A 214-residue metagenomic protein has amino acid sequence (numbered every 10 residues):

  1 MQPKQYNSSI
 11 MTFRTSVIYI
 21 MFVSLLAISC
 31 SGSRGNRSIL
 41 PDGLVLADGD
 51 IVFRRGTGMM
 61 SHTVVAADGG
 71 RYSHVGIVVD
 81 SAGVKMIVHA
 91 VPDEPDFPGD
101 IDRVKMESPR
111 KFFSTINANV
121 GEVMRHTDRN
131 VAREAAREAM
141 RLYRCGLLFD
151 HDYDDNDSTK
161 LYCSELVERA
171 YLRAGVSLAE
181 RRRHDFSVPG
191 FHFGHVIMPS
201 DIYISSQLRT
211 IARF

Functional and structural regions predicted by a protein language model:
K4-I18: Bacterial N-terminal signal peptides that target proteins for export
V17-L25: Sec-dependent N-terminal signal peptides
A27-S29: C-terminal motif of bacterial Sec signal peptides marking the signal peptidase cleavage site
S31-G32, H151-F214: Activation targets extended, charge/polar-rich intrinsically disordered C-terminal tails
S31-L44: Bacterial Sec signal peptide processing site at the extreme N-terminus
D48-G49: Loop/turn positions that initiate beta-strands
R54-E122, L148-L161: Glycine-rich catalytic cores of cysteine/serine-nucleophile enzymes that process amide/ester linkages in cell-envelope
G56, V79, V91, T127 (+3 more regions): Sec/Tat-exported extracytoplasmic proteins
